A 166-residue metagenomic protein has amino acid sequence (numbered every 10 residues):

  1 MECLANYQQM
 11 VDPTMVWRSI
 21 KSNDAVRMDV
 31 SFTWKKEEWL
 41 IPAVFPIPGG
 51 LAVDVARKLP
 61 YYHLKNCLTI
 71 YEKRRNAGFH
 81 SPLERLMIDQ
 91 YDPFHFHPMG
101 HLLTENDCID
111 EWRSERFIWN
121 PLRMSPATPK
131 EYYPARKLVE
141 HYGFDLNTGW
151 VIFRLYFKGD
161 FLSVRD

Functional and structural regions predicted by a protein language model:
M1-D166: Alpha-helical, hydrophobic structural elements that either
